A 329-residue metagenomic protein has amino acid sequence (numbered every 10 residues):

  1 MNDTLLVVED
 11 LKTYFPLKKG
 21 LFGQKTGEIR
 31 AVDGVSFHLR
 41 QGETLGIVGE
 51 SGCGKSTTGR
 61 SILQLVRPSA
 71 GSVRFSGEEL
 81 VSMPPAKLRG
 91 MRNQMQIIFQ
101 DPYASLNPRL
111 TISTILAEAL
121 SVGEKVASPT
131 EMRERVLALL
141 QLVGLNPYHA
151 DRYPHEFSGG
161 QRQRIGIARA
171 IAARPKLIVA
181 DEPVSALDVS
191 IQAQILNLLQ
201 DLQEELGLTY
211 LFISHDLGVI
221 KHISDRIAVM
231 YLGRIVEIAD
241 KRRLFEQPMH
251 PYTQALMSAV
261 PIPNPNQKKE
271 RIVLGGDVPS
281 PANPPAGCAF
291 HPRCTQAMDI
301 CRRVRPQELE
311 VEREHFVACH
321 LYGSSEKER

Functional and structural regions predicted by a protein language model:
N2-T4, L17-G23, E28, D240-R329: Short catalytic/signature loops enriched in Gly
F22-T26, L80-Q96, V122, P129 (+2 more regions): ABC ATPase NBD coupling module
G71-E79: Conserved ABC transporter NBD signature motif
E79, T130-Y148, Q254-S258: Conserved ABC ATPase "signature" region
Y153-F157, Q161: Conserved ABC ATPase signature
A172-K176: A short, proline-enriched helix->beta-strand linker immediately N-terminal to the Walker B motif in ABC-type P-loop
V179, P183-L187, I191-K269: P-loop NTP-binding/switch modules centered on Walker-like glycine-rich loops
